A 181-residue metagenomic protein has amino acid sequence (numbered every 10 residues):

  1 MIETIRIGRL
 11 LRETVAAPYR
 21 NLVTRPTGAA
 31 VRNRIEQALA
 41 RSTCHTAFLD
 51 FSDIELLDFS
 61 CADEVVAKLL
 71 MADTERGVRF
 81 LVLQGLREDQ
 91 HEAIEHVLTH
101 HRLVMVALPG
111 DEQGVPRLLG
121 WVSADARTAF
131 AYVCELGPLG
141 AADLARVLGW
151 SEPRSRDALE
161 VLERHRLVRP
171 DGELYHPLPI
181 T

Functional and structural regions predicted by a protein language model:
M1-R20: N-terminal presequence-like segments and adjacent domain-start helices
L10, Y19-T46, F51-L103: Amphipathic alpha-helical interaction surfaces in cytosolic regulatory modules
A40-S42, V133-G137: Short helix-capping/hinge SLiMs at alpha-helix to coil transitions
H100-Y132, D157: Short alpha-helical segments that sit at the start of domains
V122-S123, P170-T181: Short, cationic-aromatic polyanion-contact patches
E135-L148: Short acidic, hydrophobic short linear motifs in intrinsically disordered regions
G149-R164: Short amphipathic alpha-helical interaction segments
